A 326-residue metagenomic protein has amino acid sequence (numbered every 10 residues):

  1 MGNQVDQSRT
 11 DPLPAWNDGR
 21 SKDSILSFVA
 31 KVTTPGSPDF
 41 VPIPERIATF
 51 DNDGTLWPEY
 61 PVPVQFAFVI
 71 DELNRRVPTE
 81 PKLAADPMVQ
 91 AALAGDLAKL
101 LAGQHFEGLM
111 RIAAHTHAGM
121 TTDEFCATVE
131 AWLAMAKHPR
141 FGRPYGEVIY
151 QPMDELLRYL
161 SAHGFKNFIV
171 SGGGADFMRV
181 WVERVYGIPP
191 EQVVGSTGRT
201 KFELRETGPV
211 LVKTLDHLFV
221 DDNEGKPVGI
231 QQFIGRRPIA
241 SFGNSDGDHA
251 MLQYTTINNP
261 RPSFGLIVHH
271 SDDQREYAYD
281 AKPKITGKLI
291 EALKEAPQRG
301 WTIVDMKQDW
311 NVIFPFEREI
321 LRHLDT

Functional and structural regions predicted by a protein language model:
G2-W16, R20-L26, A30, E45 (+1 more regions): C-terminal cap/substrate-recognition subdomain and adjoining C-terminal extension of metal-dependent phosphatase-like
Q7-P14, T55, G95-A98, L109-H115 (+1 more regions): Charged, low-complexity surface segments at secondary-structure and domain boundaries
P35: Active-site phosphate-binding and catalytic loops of NTP-dependent enzymes
P38-P42: Short loop/turn motifs at secondary-structure junctions and domain boundaries
I43-P61, L252: Asp-based phosphoryl-transfer active-site loop
P61-E147, Q151: A metal-dependent, Asp-based hydrolase signature
